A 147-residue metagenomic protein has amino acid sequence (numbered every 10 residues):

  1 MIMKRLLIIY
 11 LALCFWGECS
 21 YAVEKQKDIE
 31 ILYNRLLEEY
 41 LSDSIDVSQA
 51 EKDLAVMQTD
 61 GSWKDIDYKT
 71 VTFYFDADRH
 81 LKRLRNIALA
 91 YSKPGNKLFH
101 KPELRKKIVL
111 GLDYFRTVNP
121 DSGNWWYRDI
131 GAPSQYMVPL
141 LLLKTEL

Functional and structural regions predicted by a protein language model:
M1-M3: N-terminal secretory signal peptides that target proteins for export/translocation
L6-F15: Sec-dependent N-terminal signal peptides
C19-E24: Boundary at the C-terminal end of the N-terminal hydrophobic targeting segment
K25-I29: Boundary/junction segments of secreted and surface-exposed precursor proteins
L41: Contiguous, function-dense segments enriched for cysteine-driven chemistry and partner/ligand-binding capacity
E51-L147: Aromatic-lined, polymer-binding surfaces characteristic of secreted/periplasmic polysaccharide-degrading enzymes
